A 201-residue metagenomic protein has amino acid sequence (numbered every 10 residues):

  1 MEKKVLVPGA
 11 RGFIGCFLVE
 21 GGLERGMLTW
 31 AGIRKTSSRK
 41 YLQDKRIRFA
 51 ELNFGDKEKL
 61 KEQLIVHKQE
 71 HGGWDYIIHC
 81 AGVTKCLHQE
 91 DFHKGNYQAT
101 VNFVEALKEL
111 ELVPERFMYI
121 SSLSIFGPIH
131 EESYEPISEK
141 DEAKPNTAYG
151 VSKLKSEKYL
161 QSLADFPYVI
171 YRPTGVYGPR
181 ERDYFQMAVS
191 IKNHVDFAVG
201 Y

Functional and structural regions predicted by a protein language model:
V5-R25: N-terminal Rossmann NAD(P)H-binding glycine-rich loop of SDR-like oxidoreductase domains
G32-S37, F54: N-terminal Rossmann-fold cofactor-binding loop
L52-Q98, N102, P128: NAD(P)H-binding glycine-rich loop region in Rossmannoid oxidoreductase-like domains and their noncatalytic homologs
H79, V101-A148, V169: Conserved Rossmann-fold NAD(P)-dependent oxidoreductase catalytic core, especially the SDR/UDP-sugar
N96, S138, Y149-K153: Active-site YXXXK catalytic motif of short-chain dehydrogenase/reductase
F126, V169-M187: Flexible, glycine-rich beta-alpha linker
K144-V169: Active-site Tyr-X1-5-Lys
V189-Y201: A conserved pocket-lining segment of Rossmann-fold NAD(P)-dependent short-chain dehydrogenase/reductase
